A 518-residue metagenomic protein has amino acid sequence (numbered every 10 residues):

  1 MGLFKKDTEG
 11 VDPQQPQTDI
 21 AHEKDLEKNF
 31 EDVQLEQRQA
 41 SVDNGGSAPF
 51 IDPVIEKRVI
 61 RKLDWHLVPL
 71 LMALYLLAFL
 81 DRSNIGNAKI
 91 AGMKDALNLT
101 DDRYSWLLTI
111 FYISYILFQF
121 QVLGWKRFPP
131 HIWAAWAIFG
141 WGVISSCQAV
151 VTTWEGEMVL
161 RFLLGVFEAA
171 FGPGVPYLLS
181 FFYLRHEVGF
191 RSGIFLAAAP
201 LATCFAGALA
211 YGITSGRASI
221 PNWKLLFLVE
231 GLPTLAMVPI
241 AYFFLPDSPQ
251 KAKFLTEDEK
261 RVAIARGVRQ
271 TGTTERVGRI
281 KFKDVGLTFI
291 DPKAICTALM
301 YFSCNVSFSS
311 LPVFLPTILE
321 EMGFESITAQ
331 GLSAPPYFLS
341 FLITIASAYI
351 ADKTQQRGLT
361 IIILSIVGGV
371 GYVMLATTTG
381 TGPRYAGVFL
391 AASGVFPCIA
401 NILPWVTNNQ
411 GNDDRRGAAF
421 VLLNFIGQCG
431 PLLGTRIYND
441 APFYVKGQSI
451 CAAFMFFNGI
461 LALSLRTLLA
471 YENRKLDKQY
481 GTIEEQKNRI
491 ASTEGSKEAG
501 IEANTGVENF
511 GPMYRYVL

Functional and structural regions predicted by a protein language model:
M1-L77, S83, D101, Y242-T274 (+1 more regions): Intracellular terminal tails of multi-pass secondary transporters
G86-F118: Extracellular/periplasmic helix-loop-helix junction of adjacent transmembrane segments in MFS-like secondary
G86-N87, K283-Y349, I399, L403-P404 (+3 more regions): Extracytoplasmic gate region of multi-pass secondary transporters
I116-E157: Conserved MFS/SLC helix-loop-helix module at the cytosolic interface between two early adjacent transmembrane helices
L117-P130, L342-Q356: Helix-to-loop junctions at the C-terminal end of transmembrane segments in multipass secondary transporters
F139-T152, G165, I366-G380: C-terminal ends and interior cores of transmembrane alpha-helices in multi-pass membrane transporters/permeases
L160-A198, I213: Cytoplasmic helix-loop-helix junction between adjacent transmembrane helices in 12-TM secondary transporters
E187-N222, F227-T234, F420-G434: Glycine-rich segments within core transmembrane alpha-helices of 12-TM secondary carriers
